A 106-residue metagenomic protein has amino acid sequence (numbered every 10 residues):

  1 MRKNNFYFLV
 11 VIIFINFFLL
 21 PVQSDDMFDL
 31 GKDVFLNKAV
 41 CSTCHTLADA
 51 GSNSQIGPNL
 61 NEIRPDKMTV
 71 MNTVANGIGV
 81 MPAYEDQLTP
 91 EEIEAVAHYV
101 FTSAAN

Functional and structural regions predicted by a protein language model:
M1-D25, N106: N-terminal export/targeting leaders of redox proteins
N16-L36, T69: Electrostatic cytochrome c docking/interface patches
F28, I63, K67, D86-I93: Solvent-exposed, acidic/flexible segments
K32-D33, S42-I78: Gly/Gly-Pro-rich "capping" loops immediately C-terminal to redox-active cysteine motifs in periplasmic/lumenal
A39: Cys/His-enriched microdomains
T43, Y84-E85: Surface-exposed patches in mature extracellular/periplasmic domains of secreted proteins
Q87-N106: C-terminal capping alpha-helices of c-type cytochrome domains
